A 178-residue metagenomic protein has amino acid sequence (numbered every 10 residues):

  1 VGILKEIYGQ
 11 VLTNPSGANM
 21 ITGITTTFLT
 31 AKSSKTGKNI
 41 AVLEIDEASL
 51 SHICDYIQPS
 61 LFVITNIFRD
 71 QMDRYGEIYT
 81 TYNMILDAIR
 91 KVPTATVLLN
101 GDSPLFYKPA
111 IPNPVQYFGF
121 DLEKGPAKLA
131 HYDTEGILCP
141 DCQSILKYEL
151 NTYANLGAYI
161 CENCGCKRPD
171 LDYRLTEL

Functional and structural regions predicted by a protein language model:
V1-G119, A127-T134, L138: Phosphate-binding loop of NTP-binding sites
Q116-L178: Adenine nucleotide phosphate-binding catalytic loops in nucleotide-utilizing enzymes
